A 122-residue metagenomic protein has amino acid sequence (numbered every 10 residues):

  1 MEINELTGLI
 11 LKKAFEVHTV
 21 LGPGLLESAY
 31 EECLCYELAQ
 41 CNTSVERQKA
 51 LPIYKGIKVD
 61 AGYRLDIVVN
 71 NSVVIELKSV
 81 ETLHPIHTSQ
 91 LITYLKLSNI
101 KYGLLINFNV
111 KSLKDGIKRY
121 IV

Functional and structural regions predicted by a protein language model:
M1-N42, K114, R119-V122: Solvent-exposed, charged helical/coil patches that constitute nucleic-acid or partner-interaction surfaces
G22, V45, L65-L83, Y94: Conserved catalytic cores of phosphodiester-cleaving nucleases, focusing on short active-site segments
G24-L26, K58, L105: Gly/Ser/Thr-rich beta-alpha loop segments that engage phosphate groups in nucleotides
C41-I57: A short acidic/basic microdomain associated with nuclease active sites
Y54, D60-L65: Basic/aromatic recognition patch in beta-strand/loop cores that engages polyanionic ligands
K78-V122: Nucleic-acid nuclease catalytic cores
